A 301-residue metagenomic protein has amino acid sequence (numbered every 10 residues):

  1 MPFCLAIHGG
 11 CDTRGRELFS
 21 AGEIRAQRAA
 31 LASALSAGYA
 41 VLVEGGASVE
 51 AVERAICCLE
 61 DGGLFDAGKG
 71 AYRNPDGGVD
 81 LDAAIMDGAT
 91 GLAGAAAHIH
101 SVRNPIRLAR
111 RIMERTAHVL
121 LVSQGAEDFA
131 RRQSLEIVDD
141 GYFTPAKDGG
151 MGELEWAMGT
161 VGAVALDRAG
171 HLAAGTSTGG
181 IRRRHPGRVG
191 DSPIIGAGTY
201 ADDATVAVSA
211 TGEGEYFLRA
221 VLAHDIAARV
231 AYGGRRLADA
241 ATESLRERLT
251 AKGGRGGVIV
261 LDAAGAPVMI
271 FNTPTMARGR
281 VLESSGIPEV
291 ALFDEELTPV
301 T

Functional and structural regions predicted by a protein language model:
M1-T301: Alpha/propeptide regions of enzymes that mature by internal proteolysis
